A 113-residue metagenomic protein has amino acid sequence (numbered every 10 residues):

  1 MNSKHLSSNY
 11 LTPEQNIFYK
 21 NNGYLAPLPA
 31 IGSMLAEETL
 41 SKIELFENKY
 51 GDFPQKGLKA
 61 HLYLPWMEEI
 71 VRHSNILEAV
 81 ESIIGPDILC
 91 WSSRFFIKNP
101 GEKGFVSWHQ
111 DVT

Functional and structural regions predicted by a protein language model:
M1-T113: Non-heme Fe(II)-dependent double-stranded beta-helix
